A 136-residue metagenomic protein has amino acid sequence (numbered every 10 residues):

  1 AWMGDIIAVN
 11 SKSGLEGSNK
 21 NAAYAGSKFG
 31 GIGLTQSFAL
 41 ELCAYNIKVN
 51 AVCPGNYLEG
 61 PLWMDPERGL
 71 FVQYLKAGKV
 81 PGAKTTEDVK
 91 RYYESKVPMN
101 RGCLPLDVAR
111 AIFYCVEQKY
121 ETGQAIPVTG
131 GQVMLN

Functional and structural regions predicted by a protein language model:
I7, V49-V52, W63, G123: Hydrophobic structural elements of the Rossmann-like NAD(P)H-binding subdomain that define the short-chain
S11: Residue(s) in the substrate-gating loop at a strand-loop-helix junction that position the organic substrate next
E16-A22, A44, N100: Active-site loop immediately N-terminal to the catalytic Tyr-X3-Lys motif of short-chain dehydrogenase/reductase
S27, T35: Active-site helix of classical SDR
L40-E41: Alpha-helical segment proximal to the catalytic Tyr-Lys
K48-L58, P127-T129: Conserved SDR Rossmann-fold cofactor-binding beta-strand/turn motif
L58-K96: A glycine/serine/threonine-rich, flexible loop-to-helix segment that serves as the NAD(P) cofactor-binding "lid"
R101-V128, V133: C-terminal substrate-recognition "lid" of short-chain dehydrogenase/reductases
